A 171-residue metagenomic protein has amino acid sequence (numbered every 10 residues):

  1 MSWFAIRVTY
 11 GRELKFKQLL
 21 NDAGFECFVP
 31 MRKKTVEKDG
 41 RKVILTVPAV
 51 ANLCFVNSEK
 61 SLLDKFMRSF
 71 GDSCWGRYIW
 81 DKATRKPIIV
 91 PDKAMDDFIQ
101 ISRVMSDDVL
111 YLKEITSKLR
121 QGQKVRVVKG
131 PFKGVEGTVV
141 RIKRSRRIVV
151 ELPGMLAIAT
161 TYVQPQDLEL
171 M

Functional and structural regions predicted by a protein language model:
M1-Q121, T138-M171: Acidic-enriched and Gly/Ser
V128-V135: Short coil-to-beta-strand transition motifs
